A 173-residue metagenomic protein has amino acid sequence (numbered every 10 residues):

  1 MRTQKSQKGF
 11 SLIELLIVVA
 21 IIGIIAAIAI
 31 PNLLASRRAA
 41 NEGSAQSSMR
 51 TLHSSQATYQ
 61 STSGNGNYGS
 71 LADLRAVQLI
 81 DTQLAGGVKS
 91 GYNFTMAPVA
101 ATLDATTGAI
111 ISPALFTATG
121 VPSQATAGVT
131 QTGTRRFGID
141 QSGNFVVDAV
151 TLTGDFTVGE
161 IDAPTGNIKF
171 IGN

Functional and structural regions predicted by a protein language model:
M1-L12: N-terminal leader/signal peptides at the extreme start of proteins
Q4, L15, L33-S36: Amphipathic alpha-helical segments that mediate coupling or scaffolding at interfaces
L16-N32: Alpha-helical hydrophobic helix detector
N32-M49: Aliphatic-rich helix starts adjacent to a transmembrane/signal segment
S54-R135, I139-S142, A149, D162-N173: Extracellular/periplasmic head regions of type IV pilus-like filament subunits
T151-D155: A short acidic/small-residue loop/turn micro-motif
